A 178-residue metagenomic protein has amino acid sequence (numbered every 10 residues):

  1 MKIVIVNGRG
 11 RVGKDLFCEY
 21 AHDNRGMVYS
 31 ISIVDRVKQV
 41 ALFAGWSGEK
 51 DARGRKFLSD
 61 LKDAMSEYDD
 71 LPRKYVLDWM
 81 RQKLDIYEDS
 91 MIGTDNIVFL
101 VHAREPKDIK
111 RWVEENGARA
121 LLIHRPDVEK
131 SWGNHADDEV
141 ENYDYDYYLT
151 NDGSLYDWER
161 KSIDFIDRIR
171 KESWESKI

Functional and structural regions predicted by a protein language model:
M1-V4: Extreme N-terminal starter segment of soluble prokaryotic enzymes
V6-G8, L100: Hydrophobic anchor at the beta1->P-loop junction of P-loop NTPases
R11: Walker A (P-loop) phosphate-binding loop of P-loop NTPases
K14-D15: Walker A/P-loop
H22-S30: Post-Walker A helix-loop "phosphate-sensing" segment adjacent to the P-loop in P-loop NTPases
S32-I97: ATP-dependent small-molecule kinase phosphotransfer cores that center on conserved nucleotide phosphate-binding segments
H102-E105: Short, well-ordered beta-to-alpha junction loops that form the rim of enzyme active sites and present histidine/acidic
I109-E115, R119-I178: Small-molecule kinase domains that catalyze NTP-dependent phosphoryl transfer to phosphate-bearing small molecules
